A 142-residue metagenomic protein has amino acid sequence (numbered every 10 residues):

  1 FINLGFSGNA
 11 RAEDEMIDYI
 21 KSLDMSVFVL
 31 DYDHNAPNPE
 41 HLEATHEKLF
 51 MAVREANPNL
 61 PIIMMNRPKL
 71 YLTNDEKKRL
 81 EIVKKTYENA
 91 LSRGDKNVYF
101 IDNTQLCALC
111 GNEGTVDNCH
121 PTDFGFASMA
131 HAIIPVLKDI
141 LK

Functional and structural regions predicted by a protein language model:
F1-G5: Mobile, glycine- and charge-enriched loop segments and immediately flanking short secondary-structure elements within
F6-K142: Alpha-helical cap/lid subdomain in secreted, periplasmic, or secretory-pathway luminal O-acyl-processing enzymes
